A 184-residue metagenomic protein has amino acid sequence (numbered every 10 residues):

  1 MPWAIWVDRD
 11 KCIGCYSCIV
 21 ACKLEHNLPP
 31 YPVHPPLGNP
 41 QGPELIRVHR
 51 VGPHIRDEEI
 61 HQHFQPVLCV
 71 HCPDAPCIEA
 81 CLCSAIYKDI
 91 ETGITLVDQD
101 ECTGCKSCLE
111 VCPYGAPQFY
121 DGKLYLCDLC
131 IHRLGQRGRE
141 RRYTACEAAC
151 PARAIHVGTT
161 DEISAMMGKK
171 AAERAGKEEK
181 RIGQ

Functional and structural regions predicted by a protein language model:
M1-Q184: Non-ligating segments of multi-cofactor redox enzymes
